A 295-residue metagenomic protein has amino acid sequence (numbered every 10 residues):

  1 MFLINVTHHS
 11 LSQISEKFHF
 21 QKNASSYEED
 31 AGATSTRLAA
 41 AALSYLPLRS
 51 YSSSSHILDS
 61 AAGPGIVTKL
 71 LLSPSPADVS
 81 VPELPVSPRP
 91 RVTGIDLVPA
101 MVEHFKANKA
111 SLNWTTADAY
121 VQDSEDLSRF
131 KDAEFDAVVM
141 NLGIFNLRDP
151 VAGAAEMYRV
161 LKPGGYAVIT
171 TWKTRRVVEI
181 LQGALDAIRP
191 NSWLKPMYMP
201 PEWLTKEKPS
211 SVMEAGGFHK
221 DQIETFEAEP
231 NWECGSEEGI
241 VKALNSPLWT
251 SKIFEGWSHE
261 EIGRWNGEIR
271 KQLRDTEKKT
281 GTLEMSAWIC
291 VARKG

Functional and structural regions predicted by a protein language model:
M1-S25: N-terminal, positively charged/glycine-rich alpha-helical extensions of SAM-dependent methyltransferases
A33-S54, L70-P74, D78: Conserved alpha-helix/loop element of class I SAM-dependent methyltransferases that forms part of the SAM/SAH-binding
T34, I66, E202-G295: Conserved Class I S-adenosyl-L-methionine
S50-Y51, S75, V86, L161 (+1 more regions): A generic alpha-to-beta junction signature in SAM-dependent methyltransferases
S55-S128: Class I SAM-dependent methyltransferase SAM/SAH-binding core
E125-V138: A short acidic, Gly/Pro-enriched loop at the edge of an enzyme's catalytic core that lines a small-molecule cofactor
D136-P150: A short SAM/SAH-binding and catalytic strip from SAM-dependent methyltransferases
V151, Y158, G164-G235: Conserved catalytic/acceptor-binding region of the Class I
